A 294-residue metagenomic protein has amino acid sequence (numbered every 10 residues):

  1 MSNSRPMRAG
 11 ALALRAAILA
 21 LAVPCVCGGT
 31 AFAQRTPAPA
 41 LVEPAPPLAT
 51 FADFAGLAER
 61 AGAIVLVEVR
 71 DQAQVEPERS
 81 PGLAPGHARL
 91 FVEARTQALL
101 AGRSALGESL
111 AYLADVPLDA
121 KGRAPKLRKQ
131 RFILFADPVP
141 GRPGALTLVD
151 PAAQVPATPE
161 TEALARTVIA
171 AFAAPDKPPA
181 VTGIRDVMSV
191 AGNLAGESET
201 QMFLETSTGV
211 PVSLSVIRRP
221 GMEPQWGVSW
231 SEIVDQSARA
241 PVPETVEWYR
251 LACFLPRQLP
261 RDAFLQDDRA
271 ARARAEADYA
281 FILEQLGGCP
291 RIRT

Functional and structural regions predicted by a protein language model:
M1-A11: N-terminal secretory signal peptides that target proteins for export/translocation
A9-L12, L19, L146: General helical structural elements
G10, G28-G29: Residue-identity detector for glycine
R15-C27: Bacterial N-terminal signal peptides
F32-T294: Transition segments tied to proteolytic processing and entry into folded domains
